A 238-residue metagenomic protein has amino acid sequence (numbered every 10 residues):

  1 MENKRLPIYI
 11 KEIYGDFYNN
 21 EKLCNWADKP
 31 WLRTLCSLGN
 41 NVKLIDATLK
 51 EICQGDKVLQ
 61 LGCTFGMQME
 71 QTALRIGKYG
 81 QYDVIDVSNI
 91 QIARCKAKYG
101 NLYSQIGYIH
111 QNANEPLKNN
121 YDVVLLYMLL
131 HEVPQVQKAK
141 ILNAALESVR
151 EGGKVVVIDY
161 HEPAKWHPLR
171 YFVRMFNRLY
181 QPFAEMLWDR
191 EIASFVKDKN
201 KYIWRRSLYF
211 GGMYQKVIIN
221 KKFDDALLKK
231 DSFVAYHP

Functional and structural regions predicted by a protein language model:
M1-D28: N-terminal, positively charged/glycine-rich alpha-helical extensions of SAM-dependent methyltransferases
L35-G55, M67, Q71: Conserved alpha-helix/loop element of class I SAM-dependent methyltransferases that forms part of the SAM/SAH-binding
L59-N114: Class I SAM-dependent methyltransferase SAM/SAH-binding core
G77, V133-P134, V149-E151: Helix-to-beta-strand junctions that scaffold the AdoMet/dcAdoMet cofactor pocket in Class I SAM-dependent enzymes
N114-V124: A short acidic, Gly/Pro-enriched loop at the edge of an enzyme's catalytic core that lines a small-molecule cofactor
V123-V136: A short SAM/SAH-binding and catalytic strip from SAM-dependent methyltransferases
A139-E151: A short glycine-rich, Lys/Arg-flanked "PGG" loop and its adjoining helix->strand segment in the class I
V157-N200, W204-M213: C-terminal alpha-helical "lid/dimerization" subdomain adjacent to the S-adenosyl-L-methionine
